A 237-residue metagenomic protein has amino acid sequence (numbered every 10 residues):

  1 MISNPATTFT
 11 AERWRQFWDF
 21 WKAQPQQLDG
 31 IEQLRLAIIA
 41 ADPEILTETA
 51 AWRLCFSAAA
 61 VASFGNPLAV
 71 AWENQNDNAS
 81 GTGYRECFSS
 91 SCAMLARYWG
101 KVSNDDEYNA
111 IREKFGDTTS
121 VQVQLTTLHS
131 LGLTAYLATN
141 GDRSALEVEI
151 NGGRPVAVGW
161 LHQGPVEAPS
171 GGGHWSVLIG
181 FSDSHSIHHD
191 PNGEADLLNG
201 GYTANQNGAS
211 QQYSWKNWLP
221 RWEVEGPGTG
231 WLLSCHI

Functional and structural regions predicted by a protein language model:
M1-S3, H236-I237: Short, solvent-exposed mixed-charge patches
N4, T8-W14, W18-D117: Active-site-adjacent structural segments surrounding the nucleophilic cysteine of cysteine proteases and isopeptidases
Q16, E86, S90-M94, V123-S130 (+4 more regions): Extracytoplasmic/secreted proteins, especially bacterial periplasmic and envelope-associated proteins
R53, G65, F115, F181-I237: Noncatalytic regulatory segments and standalone regulatory/sensor domains
C92-K101, H129-L133, N151, D183: Sec-exported extracytoplasmic/periplasmic mature domains
S103-Y108, A135-G141: Surface-exposed patches in mature extracellular/periplasmic domains of secreted proteins
R112-L128: Short, surface-exposed acidic-centric catalytic microdomains
A138-L197: Active-site-adjacent substructure of cysteine-protease-like catalytic cores
